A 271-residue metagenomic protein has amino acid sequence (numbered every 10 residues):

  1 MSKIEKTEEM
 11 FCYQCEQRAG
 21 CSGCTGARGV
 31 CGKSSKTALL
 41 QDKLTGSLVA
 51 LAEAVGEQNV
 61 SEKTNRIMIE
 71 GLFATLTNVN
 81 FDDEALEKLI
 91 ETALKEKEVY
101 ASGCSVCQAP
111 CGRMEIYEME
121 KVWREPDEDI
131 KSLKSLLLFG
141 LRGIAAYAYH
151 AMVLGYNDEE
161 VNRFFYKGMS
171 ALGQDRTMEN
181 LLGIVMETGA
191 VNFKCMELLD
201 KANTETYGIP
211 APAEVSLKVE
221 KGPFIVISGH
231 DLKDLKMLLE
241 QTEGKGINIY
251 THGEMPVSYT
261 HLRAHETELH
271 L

Functional and structural regions predicted by a protein language model:
S2-Y259: Catalytic cofactor-binding cores of redox enzymes
K33, L269-H270: General alpha-helical segment detector with a strong preference for membrane-spanning helices and helix-boundary regions
T260-L269: Conserved small/polar residues in nucleotide/adenosyl-binding loops
